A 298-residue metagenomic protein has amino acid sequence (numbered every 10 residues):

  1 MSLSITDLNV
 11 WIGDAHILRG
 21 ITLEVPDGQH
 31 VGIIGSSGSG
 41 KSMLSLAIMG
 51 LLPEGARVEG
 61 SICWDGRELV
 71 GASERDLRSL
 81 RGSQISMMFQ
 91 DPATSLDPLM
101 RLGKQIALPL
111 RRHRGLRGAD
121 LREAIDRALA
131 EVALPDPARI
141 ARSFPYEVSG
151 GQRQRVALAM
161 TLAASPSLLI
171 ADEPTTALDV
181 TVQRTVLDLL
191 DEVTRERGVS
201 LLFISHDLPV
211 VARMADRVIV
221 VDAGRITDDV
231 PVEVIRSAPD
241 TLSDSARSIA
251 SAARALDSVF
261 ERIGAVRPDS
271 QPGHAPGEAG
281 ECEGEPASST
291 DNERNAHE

Functional and structural regions predicted by a protein language model:
R57-E68: Conserved ABC transporter NBD signature motif
M87, S237-H274, H297: C-terminal boundary and immediately downstream tail of ABC-type ATPase nucleotide-binding domains
I106, L158, L169, V182 (+1 more regions): Hydrophobic anchor residue at the start of the ABC signature
A163-S167: A short, proline-enriched helix->beta-strand linker immediately N-terminal to the Walker B motif in ABC-type P-loop
V211-R213: A short, surface-exposed alpha-helical micro-motif characterized by mixed small hydrophobic and charged/polar residues
